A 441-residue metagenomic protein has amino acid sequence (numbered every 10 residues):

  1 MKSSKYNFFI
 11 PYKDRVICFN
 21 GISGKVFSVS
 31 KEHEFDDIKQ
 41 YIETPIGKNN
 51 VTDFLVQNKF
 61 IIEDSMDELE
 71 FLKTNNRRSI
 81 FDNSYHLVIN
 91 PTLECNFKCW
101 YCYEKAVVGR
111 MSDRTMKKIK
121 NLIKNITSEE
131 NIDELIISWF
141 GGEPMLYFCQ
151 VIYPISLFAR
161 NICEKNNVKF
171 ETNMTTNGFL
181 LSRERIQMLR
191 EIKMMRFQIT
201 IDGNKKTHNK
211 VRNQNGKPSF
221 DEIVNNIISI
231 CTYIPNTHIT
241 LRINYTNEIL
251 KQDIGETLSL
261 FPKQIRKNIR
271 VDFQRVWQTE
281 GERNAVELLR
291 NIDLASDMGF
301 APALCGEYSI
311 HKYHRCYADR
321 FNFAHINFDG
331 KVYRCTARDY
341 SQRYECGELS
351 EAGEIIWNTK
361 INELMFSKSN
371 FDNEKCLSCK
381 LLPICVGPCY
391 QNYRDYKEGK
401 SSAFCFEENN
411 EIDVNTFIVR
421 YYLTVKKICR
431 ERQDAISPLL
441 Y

Functional and structural regions predicted by a protein language model:
S3-S28, N49-V88, Y441: N-terminal [4Fe-4S]-dependent radical SAM core
K13, Y317-F321: Short, small/polar residue-rich loop motifs at catalytic or cofactor-binding pockets
V26, K331-V332: Hydrophobic "anchor" residues
V88, T92, K105-D272: Conserved glycine-rich "GG(E/T)P / GGGxP" loop and the immediately following alpha-helix in the radical SAM core
E94-E104, R334, D372-Q391: Local cysteine-cluster metal-coordination motifs and their immediate loop/turn environment, predominantly Fe-S cluster
C102-R114, D339-Q342, L382-I418: Iron-sulfur (Fe-S) cluster-binding segments and ferredoxin-like electron-carrier domains, especially [2Fe-2S]
L122-G142, S402-Y441: Short Fe-S-cluster ligation motifs
N284-H311, A337-V386: C-terminal accessory region of radical SAM enzymes
